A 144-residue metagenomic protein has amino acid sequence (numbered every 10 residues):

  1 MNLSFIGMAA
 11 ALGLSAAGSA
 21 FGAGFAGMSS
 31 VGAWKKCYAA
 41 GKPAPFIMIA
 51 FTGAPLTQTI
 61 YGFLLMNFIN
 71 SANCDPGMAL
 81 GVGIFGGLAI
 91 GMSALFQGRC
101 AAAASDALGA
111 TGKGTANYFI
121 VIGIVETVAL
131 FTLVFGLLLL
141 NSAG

Functional and structural regions predicted by a protein language model:
M1-G144: Hydrophobic, small-residue-rich transmembrane alpha-helices and their short perimembrane loops in multi-pass membrane
